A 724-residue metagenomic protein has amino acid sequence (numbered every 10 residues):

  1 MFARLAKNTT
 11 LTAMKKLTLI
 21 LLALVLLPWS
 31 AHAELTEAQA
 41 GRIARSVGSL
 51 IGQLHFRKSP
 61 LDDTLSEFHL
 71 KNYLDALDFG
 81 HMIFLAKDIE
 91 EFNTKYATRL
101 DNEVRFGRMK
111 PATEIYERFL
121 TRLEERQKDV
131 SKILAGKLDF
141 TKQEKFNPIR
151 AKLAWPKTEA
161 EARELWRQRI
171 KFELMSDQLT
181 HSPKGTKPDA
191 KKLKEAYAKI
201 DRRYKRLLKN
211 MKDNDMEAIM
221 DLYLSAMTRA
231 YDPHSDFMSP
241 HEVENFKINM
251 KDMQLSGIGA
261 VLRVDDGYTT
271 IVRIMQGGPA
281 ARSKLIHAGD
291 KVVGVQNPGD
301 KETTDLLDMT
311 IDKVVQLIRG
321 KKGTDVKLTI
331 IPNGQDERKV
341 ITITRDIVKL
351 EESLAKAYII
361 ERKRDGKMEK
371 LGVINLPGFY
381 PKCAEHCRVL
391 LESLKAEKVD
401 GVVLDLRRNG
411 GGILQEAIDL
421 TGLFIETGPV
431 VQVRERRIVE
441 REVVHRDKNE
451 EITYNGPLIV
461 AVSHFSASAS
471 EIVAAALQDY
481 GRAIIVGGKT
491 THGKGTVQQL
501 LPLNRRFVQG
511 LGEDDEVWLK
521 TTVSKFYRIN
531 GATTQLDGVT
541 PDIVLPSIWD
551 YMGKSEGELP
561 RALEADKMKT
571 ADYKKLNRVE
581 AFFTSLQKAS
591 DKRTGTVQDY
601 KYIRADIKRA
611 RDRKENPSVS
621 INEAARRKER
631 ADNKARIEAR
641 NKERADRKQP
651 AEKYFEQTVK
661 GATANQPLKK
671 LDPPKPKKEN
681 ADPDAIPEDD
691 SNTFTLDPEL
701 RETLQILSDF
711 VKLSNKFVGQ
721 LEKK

Functional and structural regions predicted by a protein language model:
A3-K7, T12-L17: Positively charged n-region of N-terminal signal peptides that target proteins for export
I20-P28: Bacterial N-terminal signal peptides
A33-L35, G52-L61, K209-A218, S235-G257 (+6 more regions): Cleft-lining beta-strand/loop regions that shape enzyme active-site pockets
T36-F79, A86-D88: N-terminal-proximal low-complexity accessory segments that begin disordered and transition into the first
A44-F56, K95-L100, R202-R206, N680-D690: Acidic/histidine-rich, surface-exposed loop or edge segments in extracytoplasmic proteins
A76, T98, R105, A112 (+4 more regions): PDZ/PDZ-like domain segments forming the peptide/carboxylate-binding groove, activating on the N-terminal beta-strands
I133, Q178-P183, A190-R202, R528-L707 (+1 more regions): Conserved functional hotspot residues or short segments at active or partner-binding sites across diverse domains
A469, G481, G488, H492-K554: Polar, glycine-rich mid-to-C-terminal structural blocks that act as macromolecule-binding/assembly scaffolds
